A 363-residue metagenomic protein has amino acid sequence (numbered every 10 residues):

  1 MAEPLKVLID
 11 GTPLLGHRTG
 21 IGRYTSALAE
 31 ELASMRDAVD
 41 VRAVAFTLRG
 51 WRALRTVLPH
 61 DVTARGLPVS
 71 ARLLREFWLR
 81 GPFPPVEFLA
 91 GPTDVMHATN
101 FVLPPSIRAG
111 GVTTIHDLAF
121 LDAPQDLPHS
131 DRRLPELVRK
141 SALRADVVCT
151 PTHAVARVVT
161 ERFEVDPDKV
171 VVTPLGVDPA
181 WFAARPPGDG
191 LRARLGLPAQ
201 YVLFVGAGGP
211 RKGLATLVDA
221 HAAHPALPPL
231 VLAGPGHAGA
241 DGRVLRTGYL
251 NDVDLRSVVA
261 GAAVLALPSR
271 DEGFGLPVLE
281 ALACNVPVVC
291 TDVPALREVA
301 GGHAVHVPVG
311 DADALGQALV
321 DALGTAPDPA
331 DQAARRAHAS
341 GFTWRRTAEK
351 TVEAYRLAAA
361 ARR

Functional and structural regions predicted by a protein language model:
M1-R363: Carbohydrate transferase catalytic cores enriched for Leloir-type hexosyltransferases
